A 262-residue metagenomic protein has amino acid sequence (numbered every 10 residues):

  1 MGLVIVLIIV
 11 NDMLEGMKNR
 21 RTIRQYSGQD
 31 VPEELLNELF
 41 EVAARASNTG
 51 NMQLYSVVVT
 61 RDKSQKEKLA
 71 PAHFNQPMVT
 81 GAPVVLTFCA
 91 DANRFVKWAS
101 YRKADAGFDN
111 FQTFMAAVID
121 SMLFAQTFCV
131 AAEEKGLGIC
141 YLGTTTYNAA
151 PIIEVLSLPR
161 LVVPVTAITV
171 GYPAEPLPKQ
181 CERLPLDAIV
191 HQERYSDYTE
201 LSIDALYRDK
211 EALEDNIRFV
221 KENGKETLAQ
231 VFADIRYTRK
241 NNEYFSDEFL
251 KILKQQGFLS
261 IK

Functional and structural regions predicted by a protein language model:
L3-K262: Acidic, surface-exposed loops and disordered segments
